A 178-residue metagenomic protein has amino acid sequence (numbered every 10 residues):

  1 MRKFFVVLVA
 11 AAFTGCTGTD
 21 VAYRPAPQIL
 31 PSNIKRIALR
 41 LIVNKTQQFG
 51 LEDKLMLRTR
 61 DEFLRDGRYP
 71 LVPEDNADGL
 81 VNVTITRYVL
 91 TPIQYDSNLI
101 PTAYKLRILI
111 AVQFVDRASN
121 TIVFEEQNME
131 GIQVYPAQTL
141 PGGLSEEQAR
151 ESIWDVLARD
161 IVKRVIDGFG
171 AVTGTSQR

Functional and structural regions predicted by a protein language model:
M1-C16: Sec-dependent bacterial lipoprotein signal peptides
G15-R60, R68, L90, A118 (+1 more regions): A structural "domain/chain start" motif
T17, A22, D116-E125, I132-R178: C-terminal/domain-edge helix-coil "capping" segments
P25, D66-P70, N76, L80-F124 (+1 more regions): Surface-exposed short loop/turn segments
L30-S32, N76, L99-K105, V156 (+1 more regions): Short coil/turn motifs at beta-sheet boundaries
L39, F63, V83, I110 (+1 more regions): Buried hydrophobic packing residues in well-ordered domains
T46-L57, P101, K105, G143-V156: Soluble non-cytosolic domains of exported or imported proteins
